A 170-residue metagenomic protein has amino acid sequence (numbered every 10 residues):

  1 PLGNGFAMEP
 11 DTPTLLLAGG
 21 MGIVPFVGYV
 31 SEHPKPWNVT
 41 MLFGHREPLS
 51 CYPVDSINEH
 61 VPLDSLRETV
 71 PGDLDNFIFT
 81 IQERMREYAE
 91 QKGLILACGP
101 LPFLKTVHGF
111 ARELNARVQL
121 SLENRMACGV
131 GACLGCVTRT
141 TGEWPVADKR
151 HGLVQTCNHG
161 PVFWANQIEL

Functional and structural regions predicted by a protein language model:
P1-A127: FNR/FR-type flavoprotein reductase catalytic core
L2-N4, V118, L153, N158-H159 (+1 more regions): Glycine-rich, flexible loop/turn motifs
P25, L101, E123-P161: Local cysteine-cluster metal-coordination motifs and their immediate loop/turn environment, predominantly Fe-S cluster
V54, G131, I168: Short acidic, glycine/serine/threonine-rich loops at helix termini
K92, N166-L170: Iron-sulfur (Fe-S) cluster-binding modules
